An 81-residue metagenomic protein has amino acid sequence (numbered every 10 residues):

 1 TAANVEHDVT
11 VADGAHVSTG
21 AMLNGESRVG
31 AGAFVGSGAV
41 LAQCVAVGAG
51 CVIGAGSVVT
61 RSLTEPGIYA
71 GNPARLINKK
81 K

Functional and structural regions predicted by a protein language model:
T1-A70, A74-I77: Structural signal for interior beta-strand "rungs" in well-ordered beta-sheet cores of soluble enzyme domains
